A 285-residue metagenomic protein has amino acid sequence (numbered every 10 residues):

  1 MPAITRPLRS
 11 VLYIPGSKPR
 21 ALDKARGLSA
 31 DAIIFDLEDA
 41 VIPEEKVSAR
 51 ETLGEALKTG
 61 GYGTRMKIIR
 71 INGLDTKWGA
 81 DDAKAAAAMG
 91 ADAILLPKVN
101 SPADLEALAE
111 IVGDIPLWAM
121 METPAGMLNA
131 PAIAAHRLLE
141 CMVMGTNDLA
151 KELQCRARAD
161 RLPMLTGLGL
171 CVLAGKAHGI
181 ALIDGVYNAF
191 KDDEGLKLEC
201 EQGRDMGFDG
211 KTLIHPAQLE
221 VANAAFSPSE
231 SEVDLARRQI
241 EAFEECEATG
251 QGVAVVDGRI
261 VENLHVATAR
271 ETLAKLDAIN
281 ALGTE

Functional and structural regions predicted by a protein language model:
M1-E285: Expand to "…catalyze enediolate/carbanion chemistry for C-C bond making/breaking, isomerization, decarboxylation
